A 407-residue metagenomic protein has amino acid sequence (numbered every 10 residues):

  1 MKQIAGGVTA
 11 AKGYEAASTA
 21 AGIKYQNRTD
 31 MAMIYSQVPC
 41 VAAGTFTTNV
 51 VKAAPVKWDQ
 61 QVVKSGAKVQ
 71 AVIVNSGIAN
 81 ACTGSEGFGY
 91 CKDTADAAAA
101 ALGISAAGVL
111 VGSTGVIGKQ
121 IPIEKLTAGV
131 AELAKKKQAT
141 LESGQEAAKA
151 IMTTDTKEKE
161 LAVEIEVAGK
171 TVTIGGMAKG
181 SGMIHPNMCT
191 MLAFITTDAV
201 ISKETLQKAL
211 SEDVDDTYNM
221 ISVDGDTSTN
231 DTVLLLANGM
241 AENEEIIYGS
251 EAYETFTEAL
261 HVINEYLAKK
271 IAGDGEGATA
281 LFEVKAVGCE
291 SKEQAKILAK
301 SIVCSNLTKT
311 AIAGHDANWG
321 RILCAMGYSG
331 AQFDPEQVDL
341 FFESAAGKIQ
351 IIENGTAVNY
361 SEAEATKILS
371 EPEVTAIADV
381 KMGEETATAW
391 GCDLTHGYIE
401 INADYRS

Functional and structural regions predicted by a protein language model:
M1-N75, A79-D93, A99-S407: A structural signal for small-residue-enriched, beta-sheet-centric alpha/beta enzyme cores and oligomeric scaffold folds
